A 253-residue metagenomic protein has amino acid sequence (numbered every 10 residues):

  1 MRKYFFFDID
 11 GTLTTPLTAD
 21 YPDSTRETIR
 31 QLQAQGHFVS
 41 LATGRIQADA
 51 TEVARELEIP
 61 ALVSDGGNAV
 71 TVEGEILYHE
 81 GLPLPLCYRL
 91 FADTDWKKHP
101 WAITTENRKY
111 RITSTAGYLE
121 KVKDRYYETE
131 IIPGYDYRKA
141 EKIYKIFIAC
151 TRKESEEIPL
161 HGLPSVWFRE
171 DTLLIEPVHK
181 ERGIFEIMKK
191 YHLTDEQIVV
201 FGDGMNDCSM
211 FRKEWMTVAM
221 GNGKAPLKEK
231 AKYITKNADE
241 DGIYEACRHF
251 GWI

Functional and structural regions predicted by a protein language model:
K3-T18, F211: Asp-based phosphoryl-transfer active-site loop
D23-G117: Active-site phosphate-binding/coordination module
R26, R30, C208-S209, A225: Alpha-helical segments flanking ligand/cofactor-binding loops in enzyme cores
L32, T43, I146, I184 (+3 more regions): Residue-level signal for inorganic ion chemistry
L57-E58, G66, P159-L163, K213-E214 (+1 more regions): Short, structured coil segments at secondary-structure junctions
I59-G67, E80, K123, V166-W167 (+2 more regions): Short hydrophobic/aromatic-enriched beta-strand-loop microsegments
K97-P100, T104-K213, N222: Conserved acidic, metal-coordinating active-site core of Asp-based, Mg2+-dependent phosphoryl-transfer enzymes
K213, T217-V218, G223-I253: Asp-based, Mg2+/Mn2+-dependent phosphohydrolase catalytic module
